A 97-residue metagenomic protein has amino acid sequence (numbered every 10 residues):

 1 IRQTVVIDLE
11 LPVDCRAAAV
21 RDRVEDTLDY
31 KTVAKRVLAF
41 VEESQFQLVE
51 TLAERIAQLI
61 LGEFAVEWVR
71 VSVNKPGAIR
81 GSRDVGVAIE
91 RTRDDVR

Functional and structural regions predicted by a protein language model:
I1-R97: N-terminal, polar/charged subdomain of small-to-medium soluble alpha/beta proteins
